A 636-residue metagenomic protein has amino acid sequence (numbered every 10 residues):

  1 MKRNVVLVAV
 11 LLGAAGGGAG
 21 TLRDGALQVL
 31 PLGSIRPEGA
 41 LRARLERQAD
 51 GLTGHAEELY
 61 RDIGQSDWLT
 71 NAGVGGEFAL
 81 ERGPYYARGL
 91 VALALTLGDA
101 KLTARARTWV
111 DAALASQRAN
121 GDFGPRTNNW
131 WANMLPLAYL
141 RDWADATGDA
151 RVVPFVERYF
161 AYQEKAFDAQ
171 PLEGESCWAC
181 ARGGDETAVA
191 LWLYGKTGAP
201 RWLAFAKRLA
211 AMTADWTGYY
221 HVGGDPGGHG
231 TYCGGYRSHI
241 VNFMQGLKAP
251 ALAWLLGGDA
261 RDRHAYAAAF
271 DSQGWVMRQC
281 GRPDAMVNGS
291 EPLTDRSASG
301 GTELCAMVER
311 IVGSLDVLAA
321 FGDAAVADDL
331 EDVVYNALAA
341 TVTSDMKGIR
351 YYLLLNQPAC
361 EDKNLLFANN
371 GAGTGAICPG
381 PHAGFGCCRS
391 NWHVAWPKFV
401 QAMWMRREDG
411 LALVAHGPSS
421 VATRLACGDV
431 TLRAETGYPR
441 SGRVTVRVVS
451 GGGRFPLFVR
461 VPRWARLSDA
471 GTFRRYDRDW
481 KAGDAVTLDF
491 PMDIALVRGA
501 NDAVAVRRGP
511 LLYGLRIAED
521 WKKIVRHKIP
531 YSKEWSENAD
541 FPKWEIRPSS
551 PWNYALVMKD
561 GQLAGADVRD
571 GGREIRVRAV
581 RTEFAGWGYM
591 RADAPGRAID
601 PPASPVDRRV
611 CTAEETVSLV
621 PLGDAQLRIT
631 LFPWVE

Functional and structural regions predicted by a protein language model:
K2-V8: Sec-dependent signal peptide recognition, specifically the positively charged N-region followed immediately by
A9-G18, A94: Hydrophobic h-region of N-terminal signal peptides that target proteins for export in Gram-negative bacteria
G20-A100, N133-A146, G183-R201, C233-G274 (+2 more regions): Aromatic (Trp/Tyr) and acidic
A72-F78, P84, L93-Y220: Extended ligand-binding groove/face enriched in aromatic
W130, E175-C177, A211-I240, P250 (+3 more regions): Active-site-proximal cap/lid insertion segments
A206, D328-N336, T341, K347-S441 (+3 more regions): C-terminal beta-rich recognition modules with glycine/proline-rich loops and embedded aromatic residues
R466-A470: Short, surface-exposed beta-strand/strand-loop-strand elements in extracellular ectodomains
T472-Y476: Short strand-edge motifs at loop-to-beta-strand transitions and within beta-strands of extracellular beta-rich domains
